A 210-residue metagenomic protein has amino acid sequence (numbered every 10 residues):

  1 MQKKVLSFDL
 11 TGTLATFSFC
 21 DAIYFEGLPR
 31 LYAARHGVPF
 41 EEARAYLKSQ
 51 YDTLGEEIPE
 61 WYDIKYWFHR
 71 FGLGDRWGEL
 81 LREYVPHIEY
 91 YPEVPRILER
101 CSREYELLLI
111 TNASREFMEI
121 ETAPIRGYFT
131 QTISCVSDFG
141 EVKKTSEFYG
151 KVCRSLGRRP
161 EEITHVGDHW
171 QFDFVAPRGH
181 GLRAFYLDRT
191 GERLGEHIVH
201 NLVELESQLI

Functional and structural regions predicted by a protein language model:
M1-L6, E99, L108-I210: Asp-based, Mg2+/Mn2+-dependent phosphohydrolase catalytic module
Q2-R96, E116-F117: N-terminal helical cap/lid subdomain that shapes the substrate entry/recognition surface in HAD-like hydrolases
A33-G37, R76-E79, C101-S102, T132-C135 (+1 more regions): A generic short-segment signal for beta-strand/edge and adjacent turn/coil regions
Y90-P95, S102-L107, L182: Non-catalytic interaction surface on structured domains
